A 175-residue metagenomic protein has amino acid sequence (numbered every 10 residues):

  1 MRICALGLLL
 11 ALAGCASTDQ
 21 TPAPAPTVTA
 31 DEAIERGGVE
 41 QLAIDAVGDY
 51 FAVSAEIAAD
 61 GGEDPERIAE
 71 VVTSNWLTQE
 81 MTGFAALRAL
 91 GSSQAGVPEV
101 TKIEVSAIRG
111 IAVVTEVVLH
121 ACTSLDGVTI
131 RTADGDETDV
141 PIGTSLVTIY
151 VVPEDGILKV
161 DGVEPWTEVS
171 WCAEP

Functional and structural regions predicted by a protein language model:
M1-A5: Bacterial N-terminal signal peptides that target proteins for export
A11-G14: C-terminal motif of bacterial Sec signal peptides marking the signal peptidase cleavage site
A16, A121-T123, W171-A173: Sequence contexts marking disulfide-bonded cysteines in secreted/extracellular proteins
S17-V28: Bacterial Sec signal peptide processing site at the extreme N-terminus
V28-V97: Core segments of small alpha/beta cavity-forming domains
L90-D134: Surface-exposed, charged secondary-structure patches
V118, E137-P175: Short beta-strand edge/turn micro-motifs at domain boundaries
